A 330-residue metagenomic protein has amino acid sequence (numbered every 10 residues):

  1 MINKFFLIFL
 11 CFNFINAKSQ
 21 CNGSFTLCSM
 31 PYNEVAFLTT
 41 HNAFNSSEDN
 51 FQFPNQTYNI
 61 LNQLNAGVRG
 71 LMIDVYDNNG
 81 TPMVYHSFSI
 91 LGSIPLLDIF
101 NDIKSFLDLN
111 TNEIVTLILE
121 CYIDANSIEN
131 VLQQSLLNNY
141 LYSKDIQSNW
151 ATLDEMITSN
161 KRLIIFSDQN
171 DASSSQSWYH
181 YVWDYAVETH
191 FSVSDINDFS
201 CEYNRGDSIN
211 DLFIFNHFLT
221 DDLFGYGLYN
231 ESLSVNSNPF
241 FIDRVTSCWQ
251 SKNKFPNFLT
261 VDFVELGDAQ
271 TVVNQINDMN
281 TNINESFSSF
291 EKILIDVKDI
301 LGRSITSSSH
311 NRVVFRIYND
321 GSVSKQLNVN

Functional and structural regions predicted by a protein language model:
M1-C21, N284: Bacterial Sec-dependent N-terminal signal peptides
Q20-N280: Catalytic cores of phosphodiester-bond hydrolases, prominently lipid phosphodiesterases
R244-K252, S289-D296, S322-V323: Intrinsically disordered, low-complexity regulatory segments in eukaryotic proteins
Q275-N282, Q326-N330: Short beta-strand-to-coil "C-cap" segments at the C-terminal boundary of structured domains/repeats, marking
D278-I305: Residue-level detector of functionally pivotal "anchor" positions at catalytic/ligand-binding pockets or at interdomain
D299, S307, Y318-D320: Acidic surface patches and DE-rich sequence motifs
R312-N330: C-terminal tail/sorting-segment detector
